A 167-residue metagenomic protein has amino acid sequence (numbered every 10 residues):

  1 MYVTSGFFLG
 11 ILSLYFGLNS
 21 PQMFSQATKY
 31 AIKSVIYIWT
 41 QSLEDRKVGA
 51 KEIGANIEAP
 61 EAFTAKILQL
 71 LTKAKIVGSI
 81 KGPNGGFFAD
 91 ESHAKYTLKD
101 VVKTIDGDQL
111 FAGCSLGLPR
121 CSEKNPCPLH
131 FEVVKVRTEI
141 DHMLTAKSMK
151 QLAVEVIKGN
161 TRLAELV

Functional and structural regions predicted by a protein language model:
S5-L12, G17-S20, A112-V167: C-terminal regulatory/oligomerization modules of transcriptional regulators
G17-V35: Short alpha-helical segments that sit at the start of domains
K51-E58: A short alpha-helical element within helix-turn-helix/winged-helix DNA-binding domains across DNA-binding proteins
A55, T72-K73: Alpha-helical residues within the helix-turn-helix
T64, L68-T72: Basic amphipathic alpha-helical segments that dock to polyanions
A74-A89: Beta-hairpin "wing" of winged helix-turn-helix
